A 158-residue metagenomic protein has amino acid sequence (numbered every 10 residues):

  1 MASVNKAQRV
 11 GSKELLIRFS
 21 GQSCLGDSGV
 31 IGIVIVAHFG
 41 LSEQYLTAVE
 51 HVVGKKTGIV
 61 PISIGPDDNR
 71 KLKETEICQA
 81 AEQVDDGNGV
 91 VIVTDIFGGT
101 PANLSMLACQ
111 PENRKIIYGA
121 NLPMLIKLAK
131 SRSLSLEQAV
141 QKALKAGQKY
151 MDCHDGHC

Functional and structural regions predicted by a protein language model:
A2, L16-C158: N-terminal loops that bind phosphate or other acidic moieties and the adjacent beta-alpha structural core
A2-V10, E14: Acidic, Ala/Val/Gly-enriched low-complexity intrinsically disordered segments
